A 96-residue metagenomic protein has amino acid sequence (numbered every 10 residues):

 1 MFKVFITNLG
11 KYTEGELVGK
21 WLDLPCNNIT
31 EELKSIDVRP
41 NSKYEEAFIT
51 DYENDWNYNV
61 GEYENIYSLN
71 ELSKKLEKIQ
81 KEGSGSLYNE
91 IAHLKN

Functional and structural regions predicted by a protein language model:
M1-N41: N-terminal ordered "arm"
N28-N96: Structured domain cores in non-transmembrane regions
